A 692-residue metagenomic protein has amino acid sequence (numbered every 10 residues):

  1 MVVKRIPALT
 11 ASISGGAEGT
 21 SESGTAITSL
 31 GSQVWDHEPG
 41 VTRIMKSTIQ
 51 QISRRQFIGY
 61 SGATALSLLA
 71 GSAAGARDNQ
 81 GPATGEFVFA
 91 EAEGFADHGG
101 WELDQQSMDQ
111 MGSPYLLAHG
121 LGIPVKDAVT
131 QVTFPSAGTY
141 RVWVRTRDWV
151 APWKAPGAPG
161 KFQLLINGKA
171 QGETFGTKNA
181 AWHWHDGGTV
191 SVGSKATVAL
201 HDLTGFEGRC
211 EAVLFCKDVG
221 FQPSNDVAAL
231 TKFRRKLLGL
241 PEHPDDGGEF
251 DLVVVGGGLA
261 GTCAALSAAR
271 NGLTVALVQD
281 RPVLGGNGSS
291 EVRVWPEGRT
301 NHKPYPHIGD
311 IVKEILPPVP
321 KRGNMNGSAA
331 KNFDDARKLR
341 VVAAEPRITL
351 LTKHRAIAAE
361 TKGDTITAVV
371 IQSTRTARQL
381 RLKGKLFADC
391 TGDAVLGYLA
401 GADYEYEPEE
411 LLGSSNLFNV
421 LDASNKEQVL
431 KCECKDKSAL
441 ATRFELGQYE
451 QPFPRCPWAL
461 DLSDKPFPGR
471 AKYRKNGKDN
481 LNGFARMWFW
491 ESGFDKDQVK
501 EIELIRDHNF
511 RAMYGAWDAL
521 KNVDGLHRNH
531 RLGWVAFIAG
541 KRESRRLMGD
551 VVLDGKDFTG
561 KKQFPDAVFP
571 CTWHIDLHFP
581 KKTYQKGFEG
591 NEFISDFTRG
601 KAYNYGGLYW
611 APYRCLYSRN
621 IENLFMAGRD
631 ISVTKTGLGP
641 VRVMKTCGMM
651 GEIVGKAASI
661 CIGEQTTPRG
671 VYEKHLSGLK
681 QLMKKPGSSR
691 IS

Functional and structural regions predicted by a protein language model:
V2-P7, I13, G19, W35-I52: Secretory targeting signals
K46-T64: N-terminal secretory signal peptides and thylakoid transit peptides that target proteins across membranes
N79-P244: Extracytoplasmic
P244-D246, N287, K353, A368 (+2 more regions): Flavin (FAD/FMN)-binding glycine-rich loop and adjacent Rossmann-like elements that form
G247-G258: Beta1/beta-strand and adjacent pyrophosphate-binding region of the FAD-binding site in flavoprotein oxidoreductases
G261: N-terminal Rossmann-fold NAD(P) dinucleotide-binding loop
A268: Aromatic pocket-lining residues of Rossmann-like dinucleotide-binding sites
L273-T274, Q279-A358, L412-S415, F444: Conserved N-terminal/central alpha/beta ligand/cofactor-binding core
